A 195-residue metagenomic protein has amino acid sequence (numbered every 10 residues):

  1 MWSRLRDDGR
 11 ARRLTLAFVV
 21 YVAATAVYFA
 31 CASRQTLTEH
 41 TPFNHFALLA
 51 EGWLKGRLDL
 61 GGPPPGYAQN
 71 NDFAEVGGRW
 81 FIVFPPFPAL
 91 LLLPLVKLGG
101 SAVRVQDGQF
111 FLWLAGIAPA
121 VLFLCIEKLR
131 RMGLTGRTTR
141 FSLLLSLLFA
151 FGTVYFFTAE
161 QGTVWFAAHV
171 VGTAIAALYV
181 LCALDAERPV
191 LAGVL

Functional and structural regions predicted by a protein language model:
M1-T41, G136-L145: Start-transfer (signal-anchor) and selected internal transmembrane alpha helices of multi-pass inner/ER membrane
Y67-S101, V170: Short hydrophobic/aromatic helix or loop-helix immediately within or flanking a transmembrane segment in polytopic
S101-Q106, L134-F141, A186-A192: Membrane-helix interface segments
V105-T135, L178: Transmembrane-helix motifs of polytopic, lipid-linked glycan transferases
Q109-W113, Y155-L178: Multi-pass, polyprenyl lipid-linked donor-dependent membrane glycosyltransferases
L129, T138-F157, V170-A174: Membrane-embedded helix bundles of polyisoprenyl
V171, A176-L191: Membrane-interface transmembrane helices that cradle and orient dolichyl/undecaprenyl
